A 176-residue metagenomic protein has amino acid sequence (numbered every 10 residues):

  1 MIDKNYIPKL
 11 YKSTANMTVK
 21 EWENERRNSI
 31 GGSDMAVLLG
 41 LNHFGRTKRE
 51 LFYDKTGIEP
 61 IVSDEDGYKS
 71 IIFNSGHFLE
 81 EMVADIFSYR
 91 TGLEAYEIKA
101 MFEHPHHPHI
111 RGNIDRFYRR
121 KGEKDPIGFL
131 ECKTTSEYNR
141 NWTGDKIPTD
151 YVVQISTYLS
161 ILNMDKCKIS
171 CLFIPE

Functional and structural regions predicted by a protein language model:
M1-F78: Charged, glycine-rich intrinsically disordered N-terminal tails and low-complexity linkers that flank
R49, A84, I155: Generic structural marker for isolated residues within well-ordered, non-membrane alpha-helices of soluble domains
F73, Y89-I114, Y118-E176: Nucleic-acid nuclease catalytic cores
L79-R90: Basic, amphipathic N-terminal segments that precede the first structured/catalytic domain
